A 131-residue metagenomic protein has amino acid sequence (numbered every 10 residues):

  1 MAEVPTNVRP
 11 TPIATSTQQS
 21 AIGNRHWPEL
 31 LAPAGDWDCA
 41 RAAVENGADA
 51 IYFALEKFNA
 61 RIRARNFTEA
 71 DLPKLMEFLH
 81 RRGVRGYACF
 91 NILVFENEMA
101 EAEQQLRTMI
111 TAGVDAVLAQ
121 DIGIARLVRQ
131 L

Functional and structural regions predicted by a protein language model:
A2-I13, G23-L131: Non-catalytic helical/linker scaffolds that mediate oligomerization, partner binding, and domain coupling around large
Q19-S20: Cationic, low-complexity basic patches in intrinsically disordered or flexible, solvent-exposed regions
